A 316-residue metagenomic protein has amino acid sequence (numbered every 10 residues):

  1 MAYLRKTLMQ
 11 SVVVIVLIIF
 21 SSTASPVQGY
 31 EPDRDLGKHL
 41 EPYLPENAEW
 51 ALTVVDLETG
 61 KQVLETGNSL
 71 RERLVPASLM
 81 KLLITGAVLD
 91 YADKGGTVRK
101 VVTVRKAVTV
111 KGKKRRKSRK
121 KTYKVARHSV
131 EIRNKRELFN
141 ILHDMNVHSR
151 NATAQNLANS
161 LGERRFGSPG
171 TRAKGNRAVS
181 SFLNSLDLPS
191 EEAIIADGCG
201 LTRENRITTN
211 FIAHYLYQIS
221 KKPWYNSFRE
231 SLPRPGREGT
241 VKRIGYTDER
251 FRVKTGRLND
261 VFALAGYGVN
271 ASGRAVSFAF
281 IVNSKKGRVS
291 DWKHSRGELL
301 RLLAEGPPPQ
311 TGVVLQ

Functional and structural regions predicted by a protein language model:
A2-V12: Bacterial N-terminal signal peptides that target proteins for export
S11-S22: Bacterial N-terminal signal peptides
A24-E72, G95: Beta-lactamase-like hydrolase cores
N47-E49, S69-R71, A77-M80, T97-R99 (+6 more regions): Extracytoplasmic
A51-D56, V63-E65, L83, T103 (+2 more regions): Soluble periplasmic/extracytoplasmic beta-strand elements of cell-envelope proteins
G60, P76-G95, M145, F278: Active-site SXXK
V104, V108-N226: A small/polar active-site loop signature that marks catalytic segments
E191-Q316: C-terminal soluble interaction/assembly domains
